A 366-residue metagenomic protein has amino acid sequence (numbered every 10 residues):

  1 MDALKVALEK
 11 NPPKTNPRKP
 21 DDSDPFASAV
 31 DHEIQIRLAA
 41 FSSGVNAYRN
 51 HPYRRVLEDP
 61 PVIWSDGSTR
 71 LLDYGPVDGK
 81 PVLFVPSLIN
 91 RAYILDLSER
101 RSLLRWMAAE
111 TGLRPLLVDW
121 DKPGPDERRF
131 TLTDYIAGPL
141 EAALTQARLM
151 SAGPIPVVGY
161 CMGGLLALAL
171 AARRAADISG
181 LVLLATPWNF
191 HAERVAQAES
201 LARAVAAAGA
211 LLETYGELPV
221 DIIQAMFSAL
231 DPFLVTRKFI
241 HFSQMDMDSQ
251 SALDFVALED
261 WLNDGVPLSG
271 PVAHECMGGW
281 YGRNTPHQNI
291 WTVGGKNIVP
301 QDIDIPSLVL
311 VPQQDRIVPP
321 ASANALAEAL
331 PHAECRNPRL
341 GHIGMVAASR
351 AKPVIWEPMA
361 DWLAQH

Functional and structural regions predicted by a protein language model:
M1-R54: N-terminal targeting or regulatory segments adjacent to alpha/beta-hydrolase or S9 domains
M1-S23, L166-P271: Alpha/beta-hydrolase-fold enzymes
Y48-R49, R54-G124: Short, surface-exposed "cap/lid" segments of acyl-processing enzymes
R129-L149: Alpha/beta-hydrolase active-site loop
V158-G163, A167: Gly/Ala-rich beta-loop-alpha elbow adjacent to hydrolase catalytic centers
I303, V309-V311, D315: Short beta-strand/loop motif that positions the catalytic acidic residue of the alpha/beta-hydrolase fold
I305, P319-E328: Short alpha-helix in the alpha/beta-hydrolase fold that links the catalytic acid
I317-P320, L340-V354: Catalytic histidine-centered segment of alpha/beta-hydrolase-like enzymes
